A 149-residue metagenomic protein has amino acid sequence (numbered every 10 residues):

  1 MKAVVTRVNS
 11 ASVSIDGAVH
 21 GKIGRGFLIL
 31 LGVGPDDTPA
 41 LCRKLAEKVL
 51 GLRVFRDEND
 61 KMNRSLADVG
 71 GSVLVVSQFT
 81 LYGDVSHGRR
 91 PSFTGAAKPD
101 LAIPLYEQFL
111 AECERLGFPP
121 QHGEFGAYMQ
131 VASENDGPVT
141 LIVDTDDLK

Functional and structural regions predicted by a protein language model:
K2-P119, D136-I142, D146-K149: Short Lys/Arg-rich amphipathic alpha-helical segments
P119, G126, Q130-E134: GST superfamily/GST-like fold recognition
